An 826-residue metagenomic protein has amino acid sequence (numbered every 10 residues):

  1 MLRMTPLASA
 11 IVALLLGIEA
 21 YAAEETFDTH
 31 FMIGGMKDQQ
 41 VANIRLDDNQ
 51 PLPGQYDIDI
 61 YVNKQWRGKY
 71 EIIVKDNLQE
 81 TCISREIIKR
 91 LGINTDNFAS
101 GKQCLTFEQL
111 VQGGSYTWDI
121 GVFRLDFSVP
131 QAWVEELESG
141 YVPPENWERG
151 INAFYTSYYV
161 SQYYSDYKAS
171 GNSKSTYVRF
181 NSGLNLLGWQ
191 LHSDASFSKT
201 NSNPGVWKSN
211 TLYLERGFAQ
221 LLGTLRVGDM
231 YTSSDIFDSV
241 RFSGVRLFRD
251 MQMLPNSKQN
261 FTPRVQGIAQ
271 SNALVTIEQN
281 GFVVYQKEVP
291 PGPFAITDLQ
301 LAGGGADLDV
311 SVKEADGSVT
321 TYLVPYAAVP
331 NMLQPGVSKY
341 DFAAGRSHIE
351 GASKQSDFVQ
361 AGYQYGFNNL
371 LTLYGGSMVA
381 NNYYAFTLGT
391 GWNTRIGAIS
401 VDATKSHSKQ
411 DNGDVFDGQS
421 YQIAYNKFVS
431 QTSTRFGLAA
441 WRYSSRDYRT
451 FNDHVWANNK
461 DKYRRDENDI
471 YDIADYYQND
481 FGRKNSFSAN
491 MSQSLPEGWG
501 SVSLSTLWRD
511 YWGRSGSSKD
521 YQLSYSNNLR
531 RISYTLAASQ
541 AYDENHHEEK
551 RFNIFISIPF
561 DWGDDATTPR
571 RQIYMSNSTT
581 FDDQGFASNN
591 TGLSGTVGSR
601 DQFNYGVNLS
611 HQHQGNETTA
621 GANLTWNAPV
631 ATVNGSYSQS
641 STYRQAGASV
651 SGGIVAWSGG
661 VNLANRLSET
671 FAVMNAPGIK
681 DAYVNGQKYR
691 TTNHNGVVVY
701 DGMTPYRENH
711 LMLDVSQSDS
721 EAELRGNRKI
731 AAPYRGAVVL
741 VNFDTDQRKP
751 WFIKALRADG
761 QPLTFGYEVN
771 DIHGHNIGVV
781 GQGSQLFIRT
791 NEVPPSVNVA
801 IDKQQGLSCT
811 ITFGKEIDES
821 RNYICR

Functional and structural regions predicted by a protein language model:
M1-A22: Gram-negative bacterial Sec-dependent N-terminal signal peptides
E24-Y56, R67, E86, R90-L91 (+9 more regions): Flexible, glycine-rich linker and terminal segments associated with outer-membrane beta-barrel/transport systems
R67-E80: Short acidic/polar beta-strand-loop edge motifs in secreted extracellular and Gram-negative envelope-associated
I296-G304: Extracytoplasmic assembly/pore-lining segments of large envelope/extracellular complexes
F342-Q360, Q364: Outer-membrane beta-barrel transmembrane domain signature of Gram-negative proteins, especially the mid-to-C-terminal
T372-A385, S400: Beta-propeller domains
